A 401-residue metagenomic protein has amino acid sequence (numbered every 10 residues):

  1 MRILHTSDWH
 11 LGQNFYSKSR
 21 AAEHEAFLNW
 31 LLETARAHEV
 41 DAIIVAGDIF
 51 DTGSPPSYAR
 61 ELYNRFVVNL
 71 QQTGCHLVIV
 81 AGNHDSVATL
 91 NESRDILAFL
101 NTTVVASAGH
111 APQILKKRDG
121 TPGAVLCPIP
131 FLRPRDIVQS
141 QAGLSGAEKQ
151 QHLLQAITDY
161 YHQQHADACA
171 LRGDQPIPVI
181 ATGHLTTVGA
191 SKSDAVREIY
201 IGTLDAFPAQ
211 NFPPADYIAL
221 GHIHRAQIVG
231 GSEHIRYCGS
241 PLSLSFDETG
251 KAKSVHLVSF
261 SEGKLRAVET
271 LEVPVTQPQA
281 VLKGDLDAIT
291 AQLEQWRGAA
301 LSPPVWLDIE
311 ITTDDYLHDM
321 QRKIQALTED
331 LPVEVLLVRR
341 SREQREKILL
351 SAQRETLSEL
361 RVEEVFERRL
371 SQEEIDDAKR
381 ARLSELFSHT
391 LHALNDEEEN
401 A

Functional and structural regions predicted by a protein language model:
M1-V68, Q72, E385, H389 (+2 more regions): N-terminal active-site segment of His-dependent metallophosphoesterases
T6-S7, I43-D48, H76-N83, T103-A108 (+3 more regions): Active-site neighborhood of phospho(di)ester-bond hydrolases with catalytic His/Asp-centered motifs
N14-S17, I49-F66, A81-N101, A106 (+2 more regions): Metal-dependent catalytic neighborhoods of phosphoester/phosphodiester hydrolases
A37, A42, F260-A401: Accessory, non-catalytic peripheral segments of nucleic-acid enzymes
L62-G74, L204-P214: Catalytic-core regions built around general acid/base machinery
E92-G202: Conserved catalytic scaffold of divalent metal-dependent phosphoesterases
A111-G123, I129, I235-A299: Binuclear metal-dependent phosphoesterase catalytic core
T187-G189, S193-R266: Conserved beta-sheet core of the metallophosphoesterase superfamily
